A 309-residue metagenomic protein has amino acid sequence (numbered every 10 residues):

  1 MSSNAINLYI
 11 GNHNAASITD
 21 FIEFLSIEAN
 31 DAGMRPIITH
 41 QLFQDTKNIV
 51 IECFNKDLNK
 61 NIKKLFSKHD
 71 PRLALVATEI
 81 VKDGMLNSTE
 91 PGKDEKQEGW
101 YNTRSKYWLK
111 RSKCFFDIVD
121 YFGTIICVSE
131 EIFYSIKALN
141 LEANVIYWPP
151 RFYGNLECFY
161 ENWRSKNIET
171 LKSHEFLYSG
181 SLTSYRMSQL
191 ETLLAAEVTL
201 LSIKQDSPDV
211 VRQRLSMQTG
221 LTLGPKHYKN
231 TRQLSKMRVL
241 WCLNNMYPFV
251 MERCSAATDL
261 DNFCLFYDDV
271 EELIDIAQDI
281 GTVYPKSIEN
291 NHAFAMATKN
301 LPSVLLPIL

Functional and structural regions predicted by a protein language model:
S2-T46, E52-P71, L75-L265, A297: Nucleotide-sugar donor-binding catalytic core of glycosyltransferases
K63-L65, A277-I280: Short amphipathic alpha-helix with an adjacent loop that forms part of the alpha/beta core around
K236-V239, V270, I274: Short amphipathic alpha-helical surface patches that serve as generic macromolecular interface elements
N262-E271, Q278-T282: Conserved acidic donor-binding segment of nucleotide-sugar-dependent glycosyltransferases
E271, G281-L309: A charged, aromatic-enriched C-terminal amphipathic alpha-helix characteristic of glycosyltransferases across folds
